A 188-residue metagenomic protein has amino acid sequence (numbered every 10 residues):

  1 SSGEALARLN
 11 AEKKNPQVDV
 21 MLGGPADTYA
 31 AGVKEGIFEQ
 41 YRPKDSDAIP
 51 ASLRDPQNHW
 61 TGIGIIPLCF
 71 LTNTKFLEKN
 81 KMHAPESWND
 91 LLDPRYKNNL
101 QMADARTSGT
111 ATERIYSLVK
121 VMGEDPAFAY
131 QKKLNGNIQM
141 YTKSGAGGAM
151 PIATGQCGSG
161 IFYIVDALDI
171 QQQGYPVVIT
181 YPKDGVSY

Functional and structural regions predicted by a protein language model:
S2-A7, Q17-Q156: Extracytoplasmic ligand-binding site segments that recognize negatively charged/polar headgroups
E12-K14: Charged, often glycine-rich, active-site loop that binds/positions anionic groups
G24-P25, A103-A105, Y163-V165, P182-D184: Active-site-proximal beta-strand/loop segments in catalytic clefts of secreted hydrolases
D27-A31, A153, G158-V178: A ligand-binding cleft/hinge motif common to bilobed small-molecule-binding domains
D47, A167, G185: Positions that flank functional sites
A146-M150, Q172-Y188: Extracytoplasmic/periplasmic substrate-recognition and gating elements
